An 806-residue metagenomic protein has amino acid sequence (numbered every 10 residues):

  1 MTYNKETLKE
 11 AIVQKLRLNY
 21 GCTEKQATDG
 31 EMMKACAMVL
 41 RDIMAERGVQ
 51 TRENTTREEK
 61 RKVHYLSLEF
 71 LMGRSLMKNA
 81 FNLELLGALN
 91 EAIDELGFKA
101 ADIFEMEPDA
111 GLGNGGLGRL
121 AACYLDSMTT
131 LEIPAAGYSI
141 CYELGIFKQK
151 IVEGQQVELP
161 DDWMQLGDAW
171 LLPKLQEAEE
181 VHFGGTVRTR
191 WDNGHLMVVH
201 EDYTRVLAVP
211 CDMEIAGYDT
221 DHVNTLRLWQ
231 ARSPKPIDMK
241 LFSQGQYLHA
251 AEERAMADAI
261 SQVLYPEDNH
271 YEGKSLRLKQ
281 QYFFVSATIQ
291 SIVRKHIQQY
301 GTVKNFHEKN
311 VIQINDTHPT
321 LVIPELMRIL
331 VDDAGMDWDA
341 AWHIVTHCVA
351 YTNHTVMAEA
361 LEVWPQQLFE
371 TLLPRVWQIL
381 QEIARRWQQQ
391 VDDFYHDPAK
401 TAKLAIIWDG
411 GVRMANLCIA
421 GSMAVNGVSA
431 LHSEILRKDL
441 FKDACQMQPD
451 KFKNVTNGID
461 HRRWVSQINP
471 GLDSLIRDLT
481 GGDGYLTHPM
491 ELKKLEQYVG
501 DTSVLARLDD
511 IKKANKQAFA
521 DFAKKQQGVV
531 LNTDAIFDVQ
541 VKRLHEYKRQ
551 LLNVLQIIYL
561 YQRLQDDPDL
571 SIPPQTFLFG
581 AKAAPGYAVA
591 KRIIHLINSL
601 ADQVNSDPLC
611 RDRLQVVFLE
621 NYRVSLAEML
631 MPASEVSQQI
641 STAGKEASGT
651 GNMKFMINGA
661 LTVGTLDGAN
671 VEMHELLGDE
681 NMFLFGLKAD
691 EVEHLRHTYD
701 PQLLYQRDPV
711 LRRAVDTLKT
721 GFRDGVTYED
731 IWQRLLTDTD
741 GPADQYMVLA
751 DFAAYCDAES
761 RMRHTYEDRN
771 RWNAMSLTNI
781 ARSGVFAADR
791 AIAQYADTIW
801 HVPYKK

Functional and structural regions predicted by a protein language model:
M1-K806: A conserved ligand/cofactor-binding region detector
